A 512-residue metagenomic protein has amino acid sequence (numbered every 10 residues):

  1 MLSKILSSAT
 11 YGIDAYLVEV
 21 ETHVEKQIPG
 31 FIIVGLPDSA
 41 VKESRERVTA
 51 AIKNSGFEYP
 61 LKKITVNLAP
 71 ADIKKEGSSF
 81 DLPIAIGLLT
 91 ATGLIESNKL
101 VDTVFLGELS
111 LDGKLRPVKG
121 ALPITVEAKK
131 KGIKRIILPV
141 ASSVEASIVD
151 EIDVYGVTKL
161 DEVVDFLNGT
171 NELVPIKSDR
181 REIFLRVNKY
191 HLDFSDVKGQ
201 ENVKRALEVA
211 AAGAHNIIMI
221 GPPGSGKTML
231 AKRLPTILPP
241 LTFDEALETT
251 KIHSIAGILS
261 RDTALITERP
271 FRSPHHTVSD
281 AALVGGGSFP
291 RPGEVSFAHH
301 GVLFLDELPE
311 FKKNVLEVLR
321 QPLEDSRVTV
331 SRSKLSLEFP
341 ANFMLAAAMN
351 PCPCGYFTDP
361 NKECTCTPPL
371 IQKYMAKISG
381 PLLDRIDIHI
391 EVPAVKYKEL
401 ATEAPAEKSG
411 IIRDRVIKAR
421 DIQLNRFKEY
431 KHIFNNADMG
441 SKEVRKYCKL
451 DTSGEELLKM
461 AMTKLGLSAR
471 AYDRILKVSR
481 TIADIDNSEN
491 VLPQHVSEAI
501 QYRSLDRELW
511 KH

Functional and structural regions predicted by a protein language model:
M1-I218, P222-S225, I266, S331 (+2 more regions): Peripheral, non-AAA+ core regions of ATP-driven protein-machinery
V34, A40-R45, E58-P60, N67-G77 (+2 more regions): Basic, amphipathic alpha-helical bundle interface domains used for macromolecular binding and assembly
L111, L303-F304, E310-F311: Residues immediately C-terminal
N171-V209, G213, P240-V295: P-loop NTPase nucleotide-binding/switch module
M219-S260, D325: Walker A/P-loop
G221, G285, E307: The Walker A (P-loop) glycine that initiates the GxxxxGKT/S ATP-binding motif of P-loop NTPases
H300, D306-E307, V318: Walker B catalytic acidic pair
